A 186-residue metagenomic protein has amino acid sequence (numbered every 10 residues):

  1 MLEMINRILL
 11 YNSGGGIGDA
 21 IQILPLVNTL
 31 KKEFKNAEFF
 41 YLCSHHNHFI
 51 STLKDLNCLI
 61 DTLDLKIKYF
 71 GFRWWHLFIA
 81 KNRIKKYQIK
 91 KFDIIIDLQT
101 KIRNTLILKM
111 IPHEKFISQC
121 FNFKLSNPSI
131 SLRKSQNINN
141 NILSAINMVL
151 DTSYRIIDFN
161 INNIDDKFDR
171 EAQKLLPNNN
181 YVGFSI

Functional and structural regions predicted by a protein language model:
M1-I186: Catalytic machinery of carbohydrate-active enzymes, primarily nucleotide-sugar-dependent glycosyltransferases
